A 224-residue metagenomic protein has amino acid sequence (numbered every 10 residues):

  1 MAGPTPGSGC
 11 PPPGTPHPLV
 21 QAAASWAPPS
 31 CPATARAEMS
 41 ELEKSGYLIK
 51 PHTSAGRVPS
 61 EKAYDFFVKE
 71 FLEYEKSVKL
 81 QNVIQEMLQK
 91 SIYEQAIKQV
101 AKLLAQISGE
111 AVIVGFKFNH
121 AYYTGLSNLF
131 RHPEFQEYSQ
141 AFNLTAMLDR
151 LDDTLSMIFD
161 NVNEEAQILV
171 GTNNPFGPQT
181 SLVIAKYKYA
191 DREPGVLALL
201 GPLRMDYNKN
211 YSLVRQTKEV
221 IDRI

Functional and structural regions predicted by a protein language model:
M1-P4: Short alpha-helical segments that sit at the start of domains
G7-P11, P16-E70: N-terminal helix-turn-helix
L72-I224: Intrinsically disordered, acidic Ser/Thr/Pro-rich low-complexity regulatory segments
